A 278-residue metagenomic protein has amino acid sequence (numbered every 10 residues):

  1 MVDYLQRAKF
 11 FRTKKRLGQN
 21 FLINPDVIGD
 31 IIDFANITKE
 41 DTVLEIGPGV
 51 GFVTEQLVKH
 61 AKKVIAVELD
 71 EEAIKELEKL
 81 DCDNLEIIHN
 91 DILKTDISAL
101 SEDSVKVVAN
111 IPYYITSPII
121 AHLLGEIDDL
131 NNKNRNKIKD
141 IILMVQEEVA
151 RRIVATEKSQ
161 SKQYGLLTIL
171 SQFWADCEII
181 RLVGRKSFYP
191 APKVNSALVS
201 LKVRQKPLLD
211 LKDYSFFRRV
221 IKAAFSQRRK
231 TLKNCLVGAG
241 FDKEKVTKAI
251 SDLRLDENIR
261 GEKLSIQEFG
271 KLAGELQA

Functional and structural regions predicted by a protein language model:
M1-R219, S251, E262, K271-A278: Catalytic cores of RNA-modifying enzymes
A197, L201-V203, L209-K245, D256 (+1 more regions): An accessory alpha-helical subdomain
